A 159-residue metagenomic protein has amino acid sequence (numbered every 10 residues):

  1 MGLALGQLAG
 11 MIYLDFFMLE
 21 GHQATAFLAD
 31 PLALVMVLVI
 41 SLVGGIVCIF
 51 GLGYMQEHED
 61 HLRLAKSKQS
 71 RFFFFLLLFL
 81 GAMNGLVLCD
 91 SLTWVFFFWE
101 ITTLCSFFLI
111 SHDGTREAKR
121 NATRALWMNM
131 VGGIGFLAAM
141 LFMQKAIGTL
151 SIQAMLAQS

Functional and structural regions predicted by a protein language model:
M1-S159: ...captures the hydrophobic TM-helix bundle architecture rather than a specific catalytic motif, and can also fire on
